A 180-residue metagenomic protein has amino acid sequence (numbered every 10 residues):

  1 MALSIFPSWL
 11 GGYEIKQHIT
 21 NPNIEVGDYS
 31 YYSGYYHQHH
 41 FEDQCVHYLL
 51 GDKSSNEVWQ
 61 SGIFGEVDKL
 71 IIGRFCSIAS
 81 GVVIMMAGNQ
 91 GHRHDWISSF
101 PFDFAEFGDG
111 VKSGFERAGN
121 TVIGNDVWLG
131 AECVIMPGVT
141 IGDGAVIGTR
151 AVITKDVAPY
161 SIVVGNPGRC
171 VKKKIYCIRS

Functional and structural regions predicted by a protein language model:
M1-I24: Extended, small-residue-rich solenoid/repeat segments and analogous flexible loops that form exposed scaffolds
Q17-I24, G62-G65, K69-L70, N120-V122 (+3 more regions): Short, recurrent motifs enriched in small/polar residues
E25, I71, S77, V122 (+4 more regions): Glycine-/alanine-rich, low-charge beta-solenoid repeats
Y31-I135: Flexible, glycine/small-residue-enriched loop-and-beta-strand segment within the central core of proteins
F41-E42, D156-Y160: Gly/Pro- and small hydrophobic-enriched strand-loop and loop-to-helix capping segments that sit at the rims
D43-G51, T140-I153: C-terminal/domain-terminus segments
F102-A105, P159, V164: Histidine/lysine/aspartate-rich catalytic loop segments that bind and position anionic ligands
S161, P167-S180: Conserved beta-strand-loop-alpha-helix hinge in the C-terminal portion of ABC ATPase nucleotide-binding domains
